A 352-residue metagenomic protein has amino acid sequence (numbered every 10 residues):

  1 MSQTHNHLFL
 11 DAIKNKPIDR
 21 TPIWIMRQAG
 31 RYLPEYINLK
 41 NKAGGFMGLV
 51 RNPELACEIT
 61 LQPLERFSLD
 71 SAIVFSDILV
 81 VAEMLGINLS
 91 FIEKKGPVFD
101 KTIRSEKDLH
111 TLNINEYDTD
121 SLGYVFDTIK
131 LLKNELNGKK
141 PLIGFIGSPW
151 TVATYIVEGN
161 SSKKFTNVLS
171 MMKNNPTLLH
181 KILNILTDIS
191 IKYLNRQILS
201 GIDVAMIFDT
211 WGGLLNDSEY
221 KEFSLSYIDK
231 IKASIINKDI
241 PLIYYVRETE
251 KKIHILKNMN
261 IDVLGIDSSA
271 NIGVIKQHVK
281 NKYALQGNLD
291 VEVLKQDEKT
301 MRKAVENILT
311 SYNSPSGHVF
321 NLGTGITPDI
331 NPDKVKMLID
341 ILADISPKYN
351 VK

Functional and structural regions predicted by a protein language model:
M1-D19, R51, Y117-S121, N195 (+3 more regions): Metal- and O2-centered redox machinery and metal/ROS homeostasis
M1-E93, L131, I330-K352: N-terminal basic, low-complexity leaders that serve as flexible interaction/assembly modules and, when applicable, as
Y36, N88-T102, Y155-V168, K280: Short, flexible, mixed-charge acidic loops at enzyme active sites
N38-V50, E106-D118, K257: Short, basic, glycine/proline-bearing loop/turn elements
S71, K101, P141: Short, flexible active-site-proximal loops enriched in glycine and acidic residues
I78-V81, G96-P97, E106, P149-T151: A short acidic, glycine/proline-enriched capping/turn motif at secondary-structure boundaries, especially helix N-cap
K94-N134: A gly/proline- and charged-residue-enriched helix-loop-helix capping module
S121-K352: Active-site loop segments of alpha/beta catalytic cores
